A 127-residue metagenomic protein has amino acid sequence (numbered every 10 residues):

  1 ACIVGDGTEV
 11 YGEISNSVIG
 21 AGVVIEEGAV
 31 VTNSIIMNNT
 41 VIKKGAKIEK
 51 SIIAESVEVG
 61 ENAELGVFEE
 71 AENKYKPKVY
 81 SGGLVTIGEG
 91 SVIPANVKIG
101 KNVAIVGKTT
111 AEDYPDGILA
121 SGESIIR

Functional and structural regions predicted by a protein language model:
A1-R127: Left-handed beta-helix
